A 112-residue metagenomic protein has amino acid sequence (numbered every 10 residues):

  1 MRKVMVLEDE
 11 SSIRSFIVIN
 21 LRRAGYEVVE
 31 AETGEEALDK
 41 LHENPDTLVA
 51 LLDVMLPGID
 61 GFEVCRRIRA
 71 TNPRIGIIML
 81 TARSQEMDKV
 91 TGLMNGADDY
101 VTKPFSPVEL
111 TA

Functional and structural regions predicted by a protein language model:
E8: Conserved acidic carboxylate
S15-R23: Charged docking surfaces used in two-component/phosphorelay signaling
E30-V49: Acidic, metal-coordinating helix/loop segments flanking the phosphotransfer/catalytic sites of two-component signaling
H42-P45, R67-R74, N95: Conserved phosphotransfer cores of two-component systems
D53, T81: Active-site residues of response regulator receiver
P57, Q85, K103: The feature encodes the CheY-like receiver
